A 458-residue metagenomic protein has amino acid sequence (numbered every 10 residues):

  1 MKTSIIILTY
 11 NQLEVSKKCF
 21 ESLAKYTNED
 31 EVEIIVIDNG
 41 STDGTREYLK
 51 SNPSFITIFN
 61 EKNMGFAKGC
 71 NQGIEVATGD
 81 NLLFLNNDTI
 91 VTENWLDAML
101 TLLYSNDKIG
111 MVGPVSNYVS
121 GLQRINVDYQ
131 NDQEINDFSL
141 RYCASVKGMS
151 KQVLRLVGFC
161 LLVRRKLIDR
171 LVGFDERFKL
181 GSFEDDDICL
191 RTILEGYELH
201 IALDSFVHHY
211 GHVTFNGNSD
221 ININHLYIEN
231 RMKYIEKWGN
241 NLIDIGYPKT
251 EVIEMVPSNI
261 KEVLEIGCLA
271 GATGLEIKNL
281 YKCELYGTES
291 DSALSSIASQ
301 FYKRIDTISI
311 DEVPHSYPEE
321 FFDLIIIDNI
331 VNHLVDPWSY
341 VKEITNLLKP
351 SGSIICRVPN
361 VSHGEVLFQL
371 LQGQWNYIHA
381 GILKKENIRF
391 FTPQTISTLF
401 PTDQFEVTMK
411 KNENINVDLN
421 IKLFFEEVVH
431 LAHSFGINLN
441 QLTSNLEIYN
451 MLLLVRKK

Functional and structural regions predicted by a protein language model:
E21-E31: Short, acidic, metal-binding catalytic loop of nucleotide-sugar glycosyltransferases
D38-E47, K62: A conserved acidic beta->alpha catalytic loop
N60-A77: Glycine-rich, basic loop-to-helix element that forms the pyrophosphate-binding segment of sugar-nucleotide handling
L82: Short aromatic/hydrophobic "clamp" motif used to bind/position activated sugar donors
I90-D128, N360: Conserved donor NDP-sugar-binding/catalytic core segment of glycosyltransferases
A98-M99, L154-V172, R177-F206: A short, conserved alpha-helix in the catalytic core of glycosyltransferases
Q123-R124, K147, V335-E343, S353-K457: S-adenosyl-L-methionine-dependent methyltransferase catalytic module, highlighting the catalytic core
Q130-L154, Y377-I382, F435-I437: Short, flexible, basic/aromatic active-site loop/helix in glycosyltransferases
